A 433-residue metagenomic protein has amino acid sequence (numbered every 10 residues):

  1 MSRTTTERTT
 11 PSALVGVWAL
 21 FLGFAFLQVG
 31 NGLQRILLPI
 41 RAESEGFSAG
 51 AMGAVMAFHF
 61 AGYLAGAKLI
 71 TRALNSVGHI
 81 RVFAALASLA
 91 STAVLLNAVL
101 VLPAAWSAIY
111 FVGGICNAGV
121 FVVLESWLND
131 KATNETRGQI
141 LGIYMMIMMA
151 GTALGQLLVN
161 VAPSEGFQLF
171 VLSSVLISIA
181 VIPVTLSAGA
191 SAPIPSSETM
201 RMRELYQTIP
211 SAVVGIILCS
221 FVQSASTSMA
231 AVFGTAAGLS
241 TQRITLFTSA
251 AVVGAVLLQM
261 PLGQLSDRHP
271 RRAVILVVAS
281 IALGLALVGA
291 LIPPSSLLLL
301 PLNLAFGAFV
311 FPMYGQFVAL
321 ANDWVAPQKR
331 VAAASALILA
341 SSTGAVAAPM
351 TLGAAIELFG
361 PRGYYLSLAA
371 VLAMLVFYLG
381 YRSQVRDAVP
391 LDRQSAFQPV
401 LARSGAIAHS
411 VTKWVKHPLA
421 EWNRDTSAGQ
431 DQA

Functional and structural regions predicted by a protein language model:
M1-S12, A192-M200, R382-A433: Intrinsic disorder in cytosolic terminal tails and internal cytosolic loops of multi-pass membrane transporters
T10-F60, S211-G215, S224-F233, A237 (+1 more regions): Helix-loop boundary and gating motifs at the non-cytosolic
A49-G50, N134-Y144, T241-Q242, V325-L337: Loop-to-transmembrane helix entry/capping segments in MFS-fold secondary transporters and related SLC/MFSD carriers
G66-G78, P163, L258-P270, I356-E357: Helix-to-loop junctions at the C-terminal end of transmembrane segments in multipass secondary transporters
R81-L95, S174, A273-V288, A369: Structural signature of the two symmetry-related core transmembrane helices
F111-M146: Cytoplasmic helix-loop-helix junction between adjacent transmembrane helices in 12-TM secondary transporters
G119-A132, F311-V325: Intracellular juxtamembrane helix-capping segments at the cytosolic ends of symmetry-related transmembrane helices
V159-N160, S174-I194, L375-S383: C-terminal membrane-cytosol helix-exit motif in multi-pass small-molecule transporters
